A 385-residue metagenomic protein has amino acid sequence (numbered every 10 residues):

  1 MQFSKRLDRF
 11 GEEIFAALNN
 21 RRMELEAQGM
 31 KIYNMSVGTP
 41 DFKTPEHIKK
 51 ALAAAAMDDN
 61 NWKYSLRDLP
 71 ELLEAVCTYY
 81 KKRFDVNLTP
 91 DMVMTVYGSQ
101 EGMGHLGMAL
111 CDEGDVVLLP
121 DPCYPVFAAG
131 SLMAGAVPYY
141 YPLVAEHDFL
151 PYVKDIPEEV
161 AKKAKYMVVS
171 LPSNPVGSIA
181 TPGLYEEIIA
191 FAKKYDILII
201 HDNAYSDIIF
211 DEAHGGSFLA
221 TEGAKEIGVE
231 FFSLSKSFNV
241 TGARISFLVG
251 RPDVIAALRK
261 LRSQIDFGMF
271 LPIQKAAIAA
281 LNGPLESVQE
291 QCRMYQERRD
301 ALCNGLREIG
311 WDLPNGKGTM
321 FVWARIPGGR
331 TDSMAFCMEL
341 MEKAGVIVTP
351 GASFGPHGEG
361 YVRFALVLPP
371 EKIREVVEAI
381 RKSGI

Functional and structural regions predicted by a protein language model:
Q2-G98, H105, A280-G283, G384-I385: N-terminal small-domain helix-loop-helix segment of the aminotransferase-like
L25-Q28, A134, K194-Y195, I309 (+1 more regions): Helix C-cap/helix->beta junction micro-motif
K82, R330, E339-T349, S353-I385: PLP-dependent enzyme catalytic core of the Aspartate aminotransferase-like
A109-S131: Conserved PLP-anchoring active-site segment centered on the Schiff-base-forming lysine
V144-E212: Active-site phosphate-binding strand-loop segment of PLP-dependent enzymes
T221, K225-R293, D300, N304-G305 (+1 more regions): Conserved core segment of the aminotransferase class I/II
I278, M294-C303, L313-R325, G358: Conserved glycine-rich beta-strand-loop-beta hairpin in the small C-terminal domain of fold type I
